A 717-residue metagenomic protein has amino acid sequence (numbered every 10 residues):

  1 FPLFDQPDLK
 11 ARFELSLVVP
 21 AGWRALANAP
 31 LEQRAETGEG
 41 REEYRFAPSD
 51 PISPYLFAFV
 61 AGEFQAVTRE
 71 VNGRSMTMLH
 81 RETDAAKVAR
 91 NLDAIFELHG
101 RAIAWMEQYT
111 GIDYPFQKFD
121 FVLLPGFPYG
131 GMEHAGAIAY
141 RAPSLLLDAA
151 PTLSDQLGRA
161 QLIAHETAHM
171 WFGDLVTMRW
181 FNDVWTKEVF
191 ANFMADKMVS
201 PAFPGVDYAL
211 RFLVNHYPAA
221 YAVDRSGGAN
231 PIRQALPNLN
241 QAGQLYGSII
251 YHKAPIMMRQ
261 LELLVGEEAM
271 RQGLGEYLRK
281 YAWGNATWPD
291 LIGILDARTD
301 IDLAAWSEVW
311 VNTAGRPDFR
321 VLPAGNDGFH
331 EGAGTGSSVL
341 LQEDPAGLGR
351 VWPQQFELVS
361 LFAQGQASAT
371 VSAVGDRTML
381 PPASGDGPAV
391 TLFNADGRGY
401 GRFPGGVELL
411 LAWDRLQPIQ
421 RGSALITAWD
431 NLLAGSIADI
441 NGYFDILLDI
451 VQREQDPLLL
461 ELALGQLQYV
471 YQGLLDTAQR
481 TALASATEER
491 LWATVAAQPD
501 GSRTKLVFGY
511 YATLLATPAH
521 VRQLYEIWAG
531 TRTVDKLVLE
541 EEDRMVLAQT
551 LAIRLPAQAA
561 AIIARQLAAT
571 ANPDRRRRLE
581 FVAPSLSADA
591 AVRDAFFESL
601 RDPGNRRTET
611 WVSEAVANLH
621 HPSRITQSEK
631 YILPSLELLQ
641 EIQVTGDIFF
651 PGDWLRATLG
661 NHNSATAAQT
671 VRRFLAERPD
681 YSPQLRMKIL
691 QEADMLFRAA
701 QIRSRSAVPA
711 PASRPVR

Functional and structural regions predicted by a protein language model:
F1-T68, D93-A94, G399-Y400, Q420-A424: Extended, low-hydrophobicity, Ser/Thr/Pro/Gly-biased non-transmembrane segments
D8-L9, T37-G38, E70, D113-P115 (+1 more regions): Extracellular/periplasmic catalytic domains that process cell-envelope and extracellular macromolecules
L9, G349-Q355: Short coil-to-beta strand junction motifs in C2/discoidin
V19-A21, E343-P345, S360-F362: Beta-strand elements of well-folded, non-transmembrane domains
N28-E39, Q355, V359-M379: Solvent-exposed beta-strand/loop surfaces of large extracellular or lumenal domains
Q33-E42, R69-G73, A324-T335, A497-D500: Short, ordered beta-strand-loop transition motifs
F46, M78-L348, Y469-V470, A486-R490 (+2 more regions): Hydrophobic alpha-helical and helix-loop surface patches within well-folded domains that function as non-catalytic
H330-G332, L348-V351, L361-A363, A367-T370 (+1 more regions): Long, ordered, helix-rich scaffold segments
